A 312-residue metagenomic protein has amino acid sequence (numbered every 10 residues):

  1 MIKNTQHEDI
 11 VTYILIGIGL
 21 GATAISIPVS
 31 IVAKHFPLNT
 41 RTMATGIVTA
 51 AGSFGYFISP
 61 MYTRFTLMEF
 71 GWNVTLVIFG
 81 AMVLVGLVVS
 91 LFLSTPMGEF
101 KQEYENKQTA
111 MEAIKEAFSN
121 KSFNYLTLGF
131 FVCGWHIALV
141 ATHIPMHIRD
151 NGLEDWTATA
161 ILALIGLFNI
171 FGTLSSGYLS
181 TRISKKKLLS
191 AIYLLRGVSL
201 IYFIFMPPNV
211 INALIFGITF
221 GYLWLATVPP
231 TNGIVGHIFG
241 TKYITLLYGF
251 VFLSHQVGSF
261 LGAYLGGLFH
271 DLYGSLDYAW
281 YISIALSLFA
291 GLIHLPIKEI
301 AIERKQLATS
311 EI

Functional and structural regions predicted by a protein language model:
E8-T23, F131, N212-A226: Hydrophobic core of transmembrane alpha-helices in multi-pass small-molecule transporters, especially MFS/SLC-type
A22-F36, A226-F239: Intracellular juxtamembrane helix-capping segments at the cytosolic ends of symmetry-related transmembrane helices
T42-P60, G249-G262: Glycine-rich segments within core transmembrane alpha-helices of 12-TM secondary carriers
V48-G98: Helix-loop-helix hairpin linking two adjacent transmembrane segments in secondary transporters
S94-E112, E303-E311: Flexible cytoplasmic inter-helical loops of multi-pass small-molecule transporters
K121-S176: Extracytoplasmic gate region of multi-pass secondary transporters
T173-S184, H270-D271: Helix-to-loop junctions at the C-terminal end of transmembrane segments in multipass secondary transporters
R182-I234: C-terminal transmembrane helical hairpin of 12-TM major facilitator-type secondary transporters
